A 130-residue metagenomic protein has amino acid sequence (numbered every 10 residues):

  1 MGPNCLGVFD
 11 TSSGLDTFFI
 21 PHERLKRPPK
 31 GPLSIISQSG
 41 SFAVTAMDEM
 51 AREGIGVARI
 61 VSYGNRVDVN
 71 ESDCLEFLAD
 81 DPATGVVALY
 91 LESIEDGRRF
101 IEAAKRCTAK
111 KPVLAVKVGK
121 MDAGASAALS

Functional and structural regions predicted by a protein language model:
M1-S130: Catalytic-core regions of core metabolic enzymes, especially those transforming organic acids/acyl-group intermediates
